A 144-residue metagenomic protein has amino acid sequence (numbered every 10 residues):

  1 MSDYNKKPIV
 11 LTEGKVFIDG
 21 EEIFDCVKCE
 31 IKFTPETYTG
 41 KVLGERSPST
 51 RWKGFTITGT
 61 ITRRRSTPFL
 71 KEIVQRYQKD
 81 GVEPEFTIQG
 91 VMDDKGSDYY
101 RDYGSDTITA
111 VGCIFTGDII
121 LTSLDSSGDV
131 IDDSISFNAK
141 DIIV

Functional and structural regions predicted by a protein language model:
M1-R76, G104-S134, I142-V144: Solvent-exposed edge beta-strands and adjacent loop segments that serve as assembly or binding interfaces
E72-D106: Mid-chain, well-packed structural core segment of small domains
